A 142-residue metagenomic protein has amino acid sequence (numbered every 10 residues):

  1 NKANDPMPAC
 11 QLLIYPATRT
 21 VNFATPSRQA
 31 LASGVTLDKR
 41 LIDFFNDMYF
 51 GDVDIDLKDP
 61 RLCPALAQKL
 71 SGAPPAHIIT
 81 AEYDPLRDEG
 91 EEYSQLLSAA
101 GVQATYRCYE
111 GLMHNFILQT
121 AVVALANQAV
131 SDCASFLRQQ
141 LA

Functional and structural regions predicted by a protein language model:
N1-A142: Alpha/beta-hydrolase superfamily serine-hydrolase fold, recognizing
